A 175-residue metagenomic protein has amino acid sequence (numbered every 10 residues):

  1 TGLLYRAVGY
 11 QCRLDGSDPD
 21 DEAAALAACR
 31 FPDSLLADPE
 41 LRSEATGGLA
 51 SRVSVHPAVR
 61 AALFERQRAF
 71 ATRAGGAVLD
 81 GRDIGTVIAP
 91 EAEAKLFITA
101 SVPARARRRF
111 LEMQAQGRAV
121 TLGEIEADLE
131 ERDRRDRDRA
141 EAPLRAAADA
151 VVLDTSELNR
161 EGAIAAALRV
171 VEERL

Functional and structural regions predicted by a protein language model:
L3-G76, T86, P103-R107, L111 (+4 more regions): ATP-dependent small-molecule kinase phosphotransfer cores that center on conserved nucleotide phosphate-binding segments
L49-A50, P90-K95: Short, flexible active-site loops
T72-A74, P90-A92, A146-A148: Short loop/turn elements that form and flank the Walker-type P-loop nucleotide-binding site in RecA-like NTPase cores
G81-I84: Short, polar loop motifs at secondary-structure junctions
A94, P143-R160: Phosphate-binding beta-loop-alpha motif at adenosine-nucleotide cofactor sites
T99: Glycine-rich phosphate/diphosphate-binding loop of Rossmann-like nucleotide-binding domains
R169-L175: Generic C-terminal helix-cap and adjacent flexible tail
